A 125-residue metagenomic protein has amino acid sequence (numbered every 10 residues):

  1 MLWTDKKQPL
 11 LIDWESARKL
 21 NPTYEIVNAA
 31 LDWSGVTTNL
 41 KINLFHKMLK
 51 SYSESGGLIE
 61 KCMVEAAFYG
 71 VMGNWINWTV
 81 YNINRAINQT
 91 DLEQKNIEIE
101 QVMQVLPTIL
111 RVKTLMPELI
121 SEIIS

Functional and structural regions predicted by a protein language model:
M1-Y24: Active-site acidic catalytic loop and adjacent metal/ATP-binding pocket of ATP-dependent phosphoryl transfer enzymes
L11, G57-L58: Aromatic-glycine-rich donor-binding/catalytic loop that engages nucleotide-sugar donors across glycosyltransferases
L11, V36-T37, V64: Residue-level detector of alpha-helix boundaries and kinks
A17-L20, Y24, I42, N96-I99: Short, conserved loop/turn and helix-capping segments at secondary-structure boundaries that abut family-defining
T23-G57, M72-T90: Active-site activation/catalytic loop segments of kinase-like enzymes and analogous catalytic loops in related
K41-I42, L58-K61, E98, K113-M116: General structural signal for secondary-structure boundaries
I59-V71: All-alpha amphipathic helical-bundle segments outside canonical DNA-binding/catalytic cores that form hydrophobic
W78-S125: ATP/Mg2+ or Mg2+-diphosphate-binding catalytic cores that bind nucleotide phosphates or diphosphates via glycine-rich
